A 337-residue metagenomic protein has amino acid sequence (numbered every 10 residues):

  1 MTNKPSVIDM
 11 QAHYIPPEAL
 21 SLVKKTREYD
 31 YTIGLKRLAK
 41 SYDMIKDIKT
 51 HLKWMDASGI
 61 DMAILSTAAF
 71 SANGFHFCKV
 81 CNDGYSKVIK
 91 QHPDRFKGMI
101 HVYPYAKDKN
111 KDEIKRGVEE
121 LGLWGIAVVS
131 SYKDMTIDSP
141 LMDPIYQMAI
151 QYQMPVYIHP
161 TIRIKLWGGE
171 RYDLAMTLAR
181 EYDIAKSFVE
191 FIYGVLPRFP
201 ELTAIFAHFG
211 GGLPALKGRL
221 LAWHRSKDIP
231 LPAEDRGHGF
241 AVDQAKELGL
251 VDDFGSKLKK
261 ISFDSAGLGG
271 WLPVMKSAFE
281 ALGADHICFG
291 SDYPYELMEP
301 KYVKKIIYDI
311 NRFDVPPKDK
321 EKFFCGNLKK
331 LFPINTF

Functional and structural regions predicted by a protein language model:
T2-M62, D108, D112-R116, F263 (+2 more regions): Mid-to-C-terminal alpha-helical segments outside catalytic/metal-binding sites
K4-P5, I60-D61, D94-R95, G122-G125 (+4 more regions): Loop/turn elements at helix/coil->beta-strand transitions in domains of secreted/extracellular proteins
P5-E28, V156, P160-I164, L213-D228: Short, solvent-exposed beta-strand-terminating loops
I8-A12, A63-L65, K97-I100, I126-V128 (+4 more regions): Hydrophobic faces of well-ordered beta-strands that scaffold small-molecule active sites in alpha/beta enzyme cores
I15-E18, F70-N73, P104-K109, I162-G168 (+3 more regions): Active-site environment of divalent metal-dependent phosphoester hydrolases
D61-S187, F191-G194: Active-site gating/metal-coordination segments in enzymes
D173-F191, T203, A207-F337: H/E-rich (His + Asp/Glu) clusters that bind or coordinate divalent metals
